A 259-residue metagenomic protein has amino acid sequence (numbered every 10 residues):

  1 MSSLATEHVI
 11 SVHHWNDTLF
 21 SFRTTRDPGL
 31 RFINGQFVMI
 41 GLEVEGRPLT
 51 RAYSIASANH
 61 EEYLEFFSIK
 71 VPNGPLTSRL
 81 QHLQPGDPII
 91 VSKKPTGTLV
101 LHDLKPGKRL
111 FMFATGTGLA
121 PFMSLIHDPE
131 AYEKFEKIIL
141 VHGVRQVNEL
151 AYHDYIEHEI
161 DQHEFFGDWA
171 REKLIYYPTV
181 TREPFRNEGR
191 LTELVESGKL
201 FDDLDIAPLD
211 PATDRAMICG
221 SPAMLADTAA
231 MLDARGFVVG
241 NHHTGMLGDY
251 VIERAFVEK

Functional and structural regions predicted by a protein language model:
S2-D87: Ferredoxin-reductase
S2-S3, V141, N148-K259: Reductase modules of NAD(P)H-dependent flavoproteins
G35, G118, S221: Short, conserved phosphate/pyrophosphate- and ester-handling motifs at nucleotide-, phospho-/glycolipid
P95-K105: A short, basic/flexible loop-to-alpha-helix module at the beginning of a structural domain
G107, Y132-E136: Conserved S-adenosyl-L-methionine
L110-F113, M217: Conserved beta-strand elements of the Class I
T115-P121: Ser/Thr-glycine-rich phosphate-binding loops at phosphate-binding pockets of nucleotides, nucleotide cofactors
P121-E133: Histidine-anchored nucleotide/phosphate-binding helix
